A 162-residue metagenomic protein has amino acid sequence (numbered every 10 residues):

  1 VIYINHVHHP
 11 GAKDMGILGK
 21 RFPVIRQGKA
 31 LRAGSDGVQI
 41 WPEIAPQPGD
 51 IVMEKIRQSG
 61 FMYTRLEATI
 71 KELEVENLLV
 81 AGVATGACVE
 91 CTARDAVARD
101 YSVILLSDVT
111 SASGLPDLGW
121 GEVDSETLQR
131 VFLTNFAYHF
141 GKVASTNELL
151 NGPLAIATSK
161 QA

Functional and structural regions predicted by a protein language model:
I4: Short glycine/serine/threonine-enriched helix-capping/active-site loop that flanks the nucleotide-sugar donor pocket
H8-H9, D14-M15, K20-A162: Active-site-adjacent betaalpha module
